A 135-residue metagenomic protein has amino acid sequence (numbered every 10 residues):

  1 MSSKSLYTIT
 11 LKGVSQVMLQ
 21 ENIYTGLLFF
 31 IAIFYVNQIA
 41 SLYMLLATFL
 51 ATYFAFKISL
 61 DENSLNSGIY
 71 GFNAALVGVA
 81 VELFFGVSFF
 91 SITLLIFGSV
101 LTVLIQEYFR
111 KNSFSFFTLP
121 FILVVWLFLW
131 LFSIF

Functional and structural regions predicted by a protein language model:
M1-L60, F132: N-terminal signal-anchor module of multipass membrane proteins
K4, S59, F84-F85, F114: Juxtamembrane helix-boundary/capping and inter-helix hinge elements in multi-pass membrane proteins
T25, I39-L46, S67, F89-T93 (+1 more regions): Short, aromatic-rich membrane-interface segments at the entry and exit of alpha-helical transmembrane domains
L28-F34, L76-L83: Generic transmembrane alpha-helix signature in multi-pass membrane proteins, especially transporters/channels
Y43, A47-A51, A55, S59 (+8 more regions): Alpha-helical transmembrane segments in multi-pass membrane proteins
F56-S64, E107, K111, S133: Transmembrane helix-loop junctions in multipass membrane proteins, especially transporters and channels
D61-L76, S113-F117: Short, non-helical or kinked segments that cap or interrupt transmembrane helices
L129-F135: Juxtamembrane boundary at the C-terminal end of a transmembrane helix
